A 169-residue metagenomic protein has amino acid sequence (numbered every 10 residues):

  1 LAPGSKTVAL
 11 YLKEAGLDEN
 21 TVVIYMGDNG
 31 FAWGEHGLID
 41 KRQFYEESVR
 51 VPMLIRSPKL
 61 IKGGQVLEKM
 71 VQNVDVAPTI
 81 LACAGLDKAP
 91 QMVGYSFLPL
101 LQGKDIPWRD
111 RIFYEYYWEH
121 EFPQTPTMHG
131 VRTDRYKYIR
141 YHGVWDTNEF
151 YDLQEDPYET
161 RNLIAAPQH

Functional and structural regions predicted by a protein language model:
L1, L17, D40-V51, I61-P78 (+4 more regions): A short beta-strand-to-alpha-helix junction
L1, L81, Q124, E155 (+1 more regions): Long, internal low-complexity/basic segments
L1-Y11: Short, compositionally biased segments
A9-Q65, Q72, V93, W118-P123 (+1 more regions): Histidine-centered active-site microenvironments of extracellular/periplasmic hydrolases and transferases
E14-L17, G103, A165: Secondary-structure boundary motif
N29-E35, V74-A77, A82-L153: C-terminal cap/loop subdomain of S1 sulfatases and analogous C-terminal strand-loop tails that border
